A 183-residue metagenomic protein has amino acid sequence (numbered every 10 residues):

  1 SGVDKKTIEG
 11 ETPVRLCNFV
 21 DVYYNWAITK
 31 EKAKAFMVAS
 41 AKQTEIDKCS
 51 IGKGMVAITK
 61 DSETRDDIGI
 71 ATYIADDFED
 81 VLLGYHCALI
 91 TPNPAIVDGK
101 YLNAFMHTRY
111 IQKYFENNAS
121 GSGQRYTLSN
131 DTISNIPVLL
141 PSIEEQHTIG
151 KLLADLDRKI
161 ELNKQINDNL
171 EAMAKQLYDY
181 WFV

Functional and structural regions predicted by a protein language model:
S1-I28, K42-I46, K60-D61, S120: Low-complexity, Lys/Gly-biased intrinsically disordered segments
T12, C49-G52, D131: Structured loop/turn residues at beta-strand edges in well-structured enzyme cores
N18-V20, V38-H107: A short beta-sheet element
F19-V20, D61, I74, L83-A88 (+1 more regions): Glycine-anchored helix-breaking recognition loops at helix->coil/strand junctions
I28-K30, K100-Y101: Short, charged, solvent-exposed linker or helix-capping segments at domain edges/interfaces that act as flexible hinges
K32-A33, M37: Short, conserved turn/kink motifs that form compact alpha/beta structural patches or helix kinks used as
D98-L102, T132-Y178: Amphipathic alpha-helical segments
W181-V183: Short, intrinsically disordered, charge-balanced linker/junction segments flanking boundaries in proteins
